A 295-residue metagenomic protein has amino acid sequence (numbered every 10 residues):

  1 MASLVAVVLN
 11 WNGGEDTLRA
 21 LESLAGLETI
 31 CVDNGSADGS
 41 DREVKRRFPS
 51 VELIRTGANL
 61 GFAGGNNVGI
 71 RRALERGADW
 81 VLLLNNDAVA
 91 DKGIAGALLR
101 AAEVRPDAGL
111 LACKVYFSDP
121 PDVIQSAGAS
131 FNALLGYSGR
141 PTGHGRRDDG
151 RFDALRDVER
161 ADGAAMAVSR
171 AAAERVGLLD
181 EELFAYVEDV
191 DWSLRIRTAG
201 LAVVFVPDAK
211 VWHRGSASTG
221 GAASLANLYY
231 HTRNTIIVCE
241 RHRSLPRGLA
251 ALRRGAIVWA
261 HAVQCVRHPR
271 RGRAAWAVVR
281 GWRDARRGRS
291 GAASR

Functional and structural regions predicted by a protein language model:
V8, N12-G26: Short, well-formed alpha-helical segments that are part of the catalytic scaffolds of diverse glycosyltransferases
G14, S23, D33-R42, A58 (+1 more regions): A conserved acidic beta->alpha catalytic loop
T56-R76, A88: Glycine-rich, basic loop-to-helix element that forms the pyrophosphate-binding segment of sugar-nucleotide handling
V81: Short aromatic/hydrophobic "clamp" motif used to bind/position activated sugar donors
A88-Q125, N132: Conserved donor NDP-sugar-binding/catalytic core segment of glycosyltransferases
F131-E159: Short, flexible, basic/aromatic active-site loop/helix in glycosyltransferases
E159-L178, E182-K210: A short, conserved alpha-helix in the catalytic core of glycosyltransferases
A226-H231, S244-R295: Non-catalytic, C-terminal membrane-associated alpha-helical segments of glycosyltransferases
